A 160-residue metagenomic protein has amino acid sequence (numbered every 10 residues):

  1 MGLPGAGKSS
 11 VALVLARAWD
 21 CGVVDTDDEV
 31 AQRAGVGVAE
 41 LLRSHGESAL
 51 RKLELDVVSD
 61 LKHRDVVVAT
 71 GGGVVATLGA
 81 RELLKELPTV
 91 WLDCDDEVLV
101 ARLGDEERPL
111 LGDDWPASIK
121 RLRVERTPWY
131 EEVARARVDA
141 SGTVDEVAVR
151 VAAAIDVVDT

Functional and structural regions predicted by a protein language model:
L3: P-loop (Walker A) phosphate-binding loop of NTP-binding proteins
G7: Conserved glycine(s) of the Walker
S10, V14, A18, A101 (+1 more regions): NTP-dependent small-molecule kinase module
G22-L83, P109: ATP-dependent small-molecule kinase phosphotransfer cores that center on conserved nucleotide phosphate-binding segments
V24, P88-V90, A136-V138: Hydrophobic/aromatic beta-strand patches that form the interior of the parallel beta-sheet core in alpha/beta enzyme
A34, L42, E54, K62 (+4 more regions): Short, flexible helix/strand-to-coil boundary loops that buttress conserved ligand/catalytic motifs in alpha/beta
G72-V75, D95-E97, T143: Short glycine-rich anion-binding loops that position phosphate/pyrophosphate groups of nucleotides and phosphorylated
E86-P128, A152: A glycine- and Lys/Arg-enriched "phosphate-lid" helix/loop adjacent to the NTP-binding pocket of small-molecule kinases
